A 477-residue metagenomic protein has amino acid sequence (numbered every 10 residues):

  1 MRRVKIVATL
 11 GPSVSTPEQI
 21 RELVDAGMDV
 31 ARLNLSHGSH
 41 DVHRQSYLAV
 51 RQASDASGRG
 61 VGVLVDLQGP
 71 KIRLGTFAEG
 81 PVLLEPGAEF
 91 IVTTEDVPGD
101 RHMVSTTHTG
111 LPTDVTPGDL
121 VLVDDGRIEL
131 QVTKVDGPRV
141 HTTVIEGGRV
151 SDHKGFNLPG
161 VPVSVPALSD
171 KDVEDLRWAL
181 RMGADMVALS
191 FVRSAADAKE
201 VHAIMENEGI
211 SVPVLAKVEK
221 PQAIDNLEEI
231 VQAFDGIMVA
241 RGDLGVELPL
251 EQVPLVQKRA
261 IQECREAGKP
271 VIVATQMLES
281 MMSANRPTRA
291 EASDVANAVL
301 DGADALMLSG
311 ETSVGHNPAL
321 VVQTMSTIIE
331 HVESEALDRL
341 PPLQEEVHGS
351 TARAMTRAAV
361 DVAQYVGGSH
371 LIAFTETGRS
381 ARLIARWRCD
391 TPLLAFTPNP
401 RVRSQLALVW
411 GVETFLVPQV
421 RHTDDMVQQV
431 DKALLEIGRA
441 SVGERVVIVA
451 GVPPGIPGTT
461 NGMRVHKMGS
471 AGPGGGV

Functional and structural regions predicted by a protein language model:
M1-V477: Non-catalytic helical/linker scaffolds that mediate oligomerization, partner binding, and domain coupling around large
